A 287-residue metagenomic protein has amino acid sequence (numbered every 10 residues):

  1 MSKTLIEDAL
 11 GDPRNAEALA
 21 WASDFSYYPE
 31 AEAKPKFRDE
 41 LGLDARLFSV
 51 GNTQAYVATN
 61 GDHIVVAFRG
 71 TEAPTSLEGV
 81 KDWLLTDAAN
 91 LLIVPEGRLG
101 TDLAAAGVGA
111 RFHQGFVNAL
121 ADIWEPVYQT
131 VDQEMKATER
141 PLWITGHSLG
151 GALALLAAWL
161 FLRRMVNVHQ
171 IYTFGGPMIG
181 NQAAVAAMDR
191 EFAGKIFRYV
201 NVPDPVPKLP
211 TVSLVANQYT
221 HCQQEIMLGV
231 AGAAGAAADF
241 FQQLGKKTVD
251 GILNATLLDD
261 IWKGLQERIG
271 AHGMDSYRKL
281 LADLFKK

Functional and structural regions predicted by a protein language model:
M1-H63, R69-G70: N-terminal low-complexity, Ser/Thr- and acidic-residue-enriched intrinsically disordered segments
S2-E7, Q54, D62-H63, P74-W83 (+4 more regions): Serine hydrolase/lipase
G115: A domain-level signal for the structural core that forms small-molecule/cofactor-binding pockets and catalytic centers
G150-G151: Catalytic nucleophile loop
